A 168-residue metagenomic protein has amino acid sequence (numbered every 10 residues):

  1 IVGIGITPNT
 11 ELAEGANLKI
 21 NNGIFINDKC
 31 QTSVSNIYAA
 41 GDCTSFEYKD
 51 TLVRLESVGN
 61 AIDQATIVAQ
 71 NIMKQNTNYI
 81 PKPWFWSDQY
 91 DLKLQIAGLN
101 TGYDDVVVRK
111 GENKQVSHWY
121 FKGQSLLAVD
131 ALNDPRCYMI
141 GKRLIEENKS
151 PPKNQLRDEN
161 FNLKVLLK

Functional and structural regions predicted by a protein language model:
I1-I67: FAD-site-proximal beta/loop scaffold in flavoenzymes
I4, Q95-T101, K149, K153-L156: Short, positively charged
I26, D63, E146-K149, L167: Juxtamembrane helix-loop transition sites at the ends of transmembrane segments in multi-pass membrane proteins
C43-M139: Mid-to-C-terminal Rossmann-like scaffold of FAD/NAD(P)H-dependent oxidoreductases
K74-Q75, E147-N148, E159: Short loop/turn hinge sites at secondary-structure boundaries
P135-N154: A short, polar/charged loop-to-alpha-helix boundary motif
S150-K168: Cysteine/selenocysteine-centered motifs that mediate thiol-based redox chemistry or coordinate metal-sulfur cofactors
